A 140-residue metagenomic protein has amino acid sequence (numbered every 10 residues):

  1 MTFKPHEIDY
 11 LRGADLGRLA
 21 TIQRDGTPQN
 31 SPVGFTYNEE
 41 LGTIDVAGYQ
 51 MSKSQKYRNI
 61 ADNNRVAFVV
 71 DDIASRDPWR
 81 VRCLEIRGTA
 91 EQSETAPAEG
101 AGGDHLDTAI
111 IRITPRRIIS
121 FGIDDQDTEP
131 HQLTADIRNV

Functional and structural regions predicted by a protein language model:
M1-R18: Short, basic/aromatic recognition patches
D15-Q50, F68: Short beta-strand segments
R18, R87-T89, T114: Residues located in well-ordered beta-strands
L41-T43, R65, T89, R117: Structural motif
G48-M51, P115-R117: Secondary-structure transition/turn motif
Q50-A109: Short, structured beta-strand-loop surface elements
T95-V140: C-terminal edge-of-domain segments
